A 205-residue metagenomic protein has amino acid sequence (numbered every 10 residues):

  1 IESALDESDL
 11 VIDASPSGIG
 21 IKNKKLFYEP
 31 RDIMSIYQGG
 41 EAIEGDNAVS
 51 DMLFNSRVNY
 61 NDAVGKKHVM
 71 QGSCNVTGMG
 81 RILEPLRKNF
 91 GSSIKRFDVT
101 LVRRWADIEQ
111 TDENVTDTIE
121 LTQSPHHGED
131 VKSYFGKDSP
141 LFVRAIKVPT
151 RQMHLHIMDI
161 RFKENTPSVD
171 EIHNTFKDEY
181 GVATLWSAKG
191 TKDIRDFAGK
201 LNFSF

Functional and structural regions predicted by a protein language model:
I1, S93-R96, T100-L101, D107-F205: C-terminal substrate-binding/catalytic lobe of Rossmann-fold NAD(P)-dependent oxidoreductases
I1-I108: N-terminal Rossmann-like NAD(P) cofactor-binding subdomain of oxidoreductases, focused on the glycine-rich
